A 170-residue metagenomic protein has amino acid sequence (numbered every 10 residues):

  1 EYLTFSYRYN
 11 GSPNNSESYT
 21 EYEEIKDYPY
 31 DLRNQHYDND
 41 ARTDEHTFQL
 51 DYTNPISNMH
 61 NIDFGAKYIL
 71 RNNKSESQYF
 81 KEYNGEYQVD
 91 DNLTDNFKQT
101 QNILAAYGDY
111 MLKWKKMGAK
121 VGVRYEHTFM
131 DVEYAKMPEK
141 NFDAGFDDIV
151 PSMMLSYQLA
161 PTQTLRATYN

Functional and structural regions predicted by a protein language model:
E1-N170: Primarily recognizes Gram-negative and organellar outer-membrane beta-barrels
